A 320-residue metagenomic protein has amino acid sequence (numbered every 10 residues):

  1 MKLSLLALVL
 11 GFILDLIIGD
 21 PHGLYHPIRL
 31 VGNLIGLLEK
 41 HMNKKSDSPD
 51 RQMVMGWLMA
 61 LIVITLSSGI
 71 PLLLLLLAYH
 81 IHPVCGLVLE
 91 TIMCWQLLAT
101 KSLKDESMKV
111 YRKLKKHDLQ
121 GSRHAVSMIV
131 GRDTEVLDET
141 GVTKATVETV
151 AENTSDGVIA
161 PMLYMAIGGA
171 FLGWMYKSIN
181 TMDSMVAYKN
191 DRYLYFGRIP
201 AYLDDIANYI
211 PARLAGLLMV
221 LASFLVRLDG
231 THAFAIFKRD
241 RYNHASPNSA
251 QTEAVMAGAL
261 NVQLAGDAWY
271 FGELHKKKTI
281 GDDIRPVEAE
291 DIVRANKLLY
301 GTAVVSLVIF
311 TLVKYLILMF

Functional and structural regions predicted by a protein language model:
M1-M175, I179, A187-F320: Hydrophobic alpha-helical transmembrane segments
S184: Glycine-rich phosphate/dinucleotide-binding loop and adjoining beta-alpha-beta core of small-molecule
